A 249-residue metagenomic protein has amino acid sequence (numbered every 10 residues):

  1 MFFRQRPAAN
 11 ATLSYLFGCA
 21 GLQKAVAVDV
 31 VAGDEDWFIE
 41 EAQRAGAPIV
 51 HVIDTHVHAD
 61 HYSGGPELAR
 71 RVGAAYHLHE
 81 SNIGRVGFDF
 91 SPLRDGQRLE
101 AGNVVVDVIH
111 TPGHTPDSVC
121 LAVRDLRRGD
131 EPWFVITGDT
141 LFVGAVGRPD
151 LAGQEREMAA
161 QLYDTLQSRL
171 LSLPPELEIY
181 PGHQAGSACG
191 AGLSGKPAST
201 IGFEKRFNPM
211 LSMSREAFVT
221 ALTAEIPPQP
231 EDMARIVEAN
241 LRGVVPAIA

Functional and structural regions predicted by a protein language model:
M1-P48, L121-G138, G144: Conserved beta-strand hairpin/beta-sheet module of binuclear metal-dependent hydrolase folds, prominently
F17, D29, H56, L68 (+7 more regions): Divalent metal-coordination and catalytic microenvironments
A27-V30, P48-H58, H77-E80, H110-G113 (+3 more regions): Active-site neighborhood of phospho(di)ester-bond hydrolases with catalytic His/Asp-centered motifs
D34, V57-Y62, I83-V86, P116-D117 (+2 more regions): Active-site environment of divalent metal-dependent phosphoester hydrolases
D34-H77: Active-site metal-binding motif and surrounding structural segment of the metallo-beta-lactamase
N82, D89-R148: Active-site-adjacent scaffolding segments
R128-G129, W133-F134, G144, R156-A249: Divalent-metal (often Zn2+) His-rich catalytic cores of metallo-beta-lactamase-fold enzymes
P149-R156: Short glycine-enriched, charge-decorated loop/helix-capping segments at active-site entrances that position
